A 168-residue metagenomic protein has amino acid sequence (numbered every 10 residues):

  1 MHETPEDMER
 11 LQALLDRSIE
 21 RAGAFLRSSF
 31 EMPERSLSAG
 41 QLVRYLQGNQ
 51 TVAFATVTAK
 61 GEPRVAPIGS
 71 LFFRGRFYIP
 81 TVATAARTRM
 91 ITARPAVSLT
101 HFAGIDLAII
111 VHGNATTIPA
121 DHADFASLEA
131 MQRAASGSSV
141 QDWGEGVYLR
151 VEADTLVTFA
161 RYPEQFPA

Functional and structural regions predicted by a protein language model:
M1-E34, I105-A168: Charged, gly/pro-rich active-site loop segments
R21, G48-N49, A93-R94: Structured helix-beta-strand junction loops
A24-V52: Short, basic/aromatic recognition patches
L42, R87-M90, D124-L128: Amphipathic alpha-helical interface surfaces
V43-R44, G69, R89, S139-Q141: Short secondary-structure boundary/capping segments
N49-A83, R89, V97-H101, I110-V111: Short beta-strand segments
T92-V97, A130-R133: Short, intrinsically disordered, mixed-charge
